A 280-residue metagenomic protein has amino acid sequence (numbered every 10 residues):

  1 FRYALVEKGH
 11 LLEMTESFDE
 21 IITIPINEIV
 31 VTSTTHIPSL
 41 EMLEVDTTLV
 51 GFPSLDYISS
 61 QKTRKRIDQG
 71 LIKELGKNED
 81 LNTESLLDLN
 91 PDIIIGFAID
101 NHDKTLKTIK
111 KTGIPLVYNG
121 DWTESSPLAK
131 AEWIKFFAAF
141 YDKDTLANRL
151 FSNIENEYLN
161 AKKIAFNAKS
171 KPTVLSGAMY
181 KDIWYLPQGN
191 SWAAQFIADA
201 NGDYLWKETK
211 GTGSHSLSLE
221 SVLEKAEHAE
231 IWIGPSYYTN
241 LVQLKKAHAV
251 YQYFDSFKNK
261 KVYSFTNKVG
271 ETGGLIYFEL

Functional and structural regions predicted by a protein language model:
Y3-L87, I93-A98: A short, structured surface patch at a secondary-structure boundary
T23-I26, T34-L40, T83, D103-L106 (+7 more regions): Extracytoplasmic/secreted envelope proteins and their assembly/folding machinery, especially bacterial periplasmic
E28-T34, P38-E41, L146-A200: Basic- and aromatic-lined ligand-binding clefts that recognize polyanionic substrates
I29, T35-P38, L55-I58, D80-L81 (+6 more regions): Solvent-exposed loop/turn segments at secondary-structure junctions within structured extracellular/periplasmic domains
S33, E124-S152, G234-L280: Structured C-terminal subdomain patch of bacterial secreted/periplasmic proteins
K77-L81, I99-D103, E124-A131, T145-S152 (+3 more regions): Soluble non-cytosolic domains of exported or imported proteins
D80-N90, L217-H228: Short helices/loops that flank or line small-molecule/ion binding pockets
A193-G213, I233-S236, Y263-T266: His/Asp/Glu-enriched short active-site or ligand-binding loop at hydrolase and phosphoryl-transfer sites
